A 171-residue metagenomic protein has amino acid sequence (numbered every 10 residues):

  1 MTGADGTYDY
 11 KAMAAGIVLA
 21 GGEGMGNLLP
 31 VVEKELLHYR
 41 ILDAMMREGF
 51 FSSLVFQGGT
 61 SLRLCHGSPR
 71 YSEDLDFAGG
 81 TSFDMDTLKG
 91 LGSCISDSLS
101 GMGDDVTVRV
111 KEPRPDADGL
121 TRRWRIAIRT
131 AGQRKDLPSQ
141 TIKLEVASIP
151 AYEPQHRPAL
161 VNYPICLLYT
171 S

Functional and structural regions predicted by a protein language model:
M1-L36: N-terminal regions immediately upstream of nucleotidyltransferase
M46: Alpha-helical phosphate/pyrophosphate-handling elements in metalloenzyme active cores
S53-S61: Short gly/ser-rich loop at a beta-strand->alpha-helix junction or flexible surface loop bordering the NTP-binding
G59, G67-L88: Catalytic metal-binding acidic patch
F83, T87-L99: A generic, well-ordered mixed alpha/beta core segment in the N-terminal half of proteins
L99-I142: Conserved catalytic core of two-metal-ion nucleotidyltransferases
A159-I165: Short, surface-exposed, charged loop/turn segments at secondary-structure junctions
Y169-T170: Conserved small/polar residues in nucleotide/adenosyl-binding loops
